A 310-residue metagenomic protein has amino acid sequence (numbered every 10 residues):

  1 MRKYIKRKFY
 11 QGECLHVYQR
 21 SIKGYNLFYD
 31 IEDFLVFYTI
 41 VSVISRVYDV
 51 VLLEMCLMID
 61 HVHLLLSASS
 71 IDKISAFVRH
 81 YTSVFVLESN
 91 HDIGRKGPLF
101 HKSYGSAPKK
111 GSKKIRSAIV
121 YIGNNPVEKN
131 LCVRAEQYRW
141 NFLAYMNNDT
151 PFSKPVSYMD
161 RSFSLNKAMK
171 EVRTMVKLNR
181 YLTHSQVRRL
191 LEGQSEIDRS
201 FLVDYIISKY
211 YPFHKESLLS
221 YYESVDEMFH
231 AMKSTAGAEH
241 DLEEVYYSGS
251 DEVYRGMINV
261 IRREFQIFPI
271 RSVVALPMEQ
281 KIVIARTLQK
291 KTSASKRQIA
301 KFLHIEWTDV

Functional and structural regions predicted by a protein language model:
M1-E54, A68-V310: Short Pro-Cys-Gly-centered "Cys-loop" motif that presents a nucleophilic cysteine in a tight turn
H61-S69: Short beta-strand->loop micro-motif that forms the acidic, two-metal-ion catalytic signature in nucleotide-processing
